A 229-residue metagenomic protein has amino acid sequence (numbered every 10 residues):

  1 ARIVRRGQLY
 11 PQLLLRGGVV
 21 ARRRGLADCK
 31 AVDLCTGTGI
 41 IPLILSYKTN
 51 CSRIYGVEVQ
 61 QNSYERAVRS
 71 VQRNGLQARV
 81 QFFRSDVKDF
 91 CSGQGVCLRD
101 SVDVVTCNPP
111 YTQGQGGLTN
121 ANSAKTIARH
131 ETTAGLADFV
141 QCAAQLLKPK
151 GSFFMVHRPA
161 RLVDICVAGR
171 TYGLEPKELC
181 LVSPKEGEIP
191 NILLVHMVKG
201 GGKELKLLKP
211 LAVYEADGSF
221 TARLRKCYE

Functional and structural regions predicted by a protein language model:
A1, V80-F82, P176-L179: Generic structural signal for residues in well-ordered beta-strands
A1-L26: S-adenosyl-L-methionine
L13-R16, T38, P42, A124 (+2 more regions): A general structural signal for well-ordered alpha-helical segments in protein cores
A21-L118: Conserved SAM/SAH cofactor-binding pocket of Class I
P109-D138: Mobile active-site "lid"/loop adjacent to the S-adenosyl-L-methionine
T133-P190: Conserved Class I SAM-dependent methyltransferase catalytic core
G187-E229: SAM/dcSAM-binding transferase cores
